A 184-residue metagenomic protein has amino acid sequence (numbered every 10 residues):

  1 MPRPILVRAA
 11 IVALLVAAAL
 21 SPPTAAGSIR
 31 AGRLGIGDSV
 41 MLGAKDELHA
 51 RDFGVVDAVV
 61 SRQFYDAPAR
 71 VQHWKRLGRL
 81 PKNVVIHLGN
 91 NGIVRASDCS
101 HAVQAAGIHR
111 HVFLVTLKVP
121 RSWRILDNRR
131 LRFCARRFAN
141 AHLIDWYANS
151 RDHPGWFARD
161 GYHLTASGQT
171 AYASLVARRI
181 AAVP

Functional and structural regions predicted by a protein language model:
M1-L34, M41, D46, L77-L80 (+3 more regions): N-terminal secretory targeting modules
G27-H101, V119-L126: Conserved SGNH/GDSL esterase-like catalytic core that processes O-acyl groups on lipids and polysaccharides
L34-I36, F113, H142-I144: Hydrophobic/aromatic beta-strand patches that form the interior of the parallel beta-sheet core in alpha/beta enzyme
D57-V59, V115, I144-N149: Conserved beta-strand termini and adjacent loop/short-helix elements that scaffold enzyme active sites in alpha/beta
I108-H111: A short helix->loop->beta-strand "cap" motif at the edges of active sites that frequently abuts
R124-P184: Catalytic His-Asp segment of secreted/periplasmic serine-dependent ester chemistry enzymes
